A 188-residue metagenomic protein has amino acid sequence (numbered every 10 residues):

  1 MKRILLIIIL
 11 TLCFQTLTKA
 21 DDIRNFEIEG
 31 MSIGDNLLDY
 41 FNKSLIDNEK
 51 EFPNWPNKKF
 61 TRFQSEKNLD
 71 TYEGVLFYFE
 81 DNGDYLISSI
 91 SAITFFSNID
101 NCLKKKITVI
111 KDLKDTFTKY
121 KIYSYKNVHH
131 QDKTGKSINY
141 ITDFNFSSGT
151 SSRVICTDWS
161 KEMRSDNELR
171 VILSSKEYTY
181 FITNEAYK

Functional and structural regions predicted by a protein language model:
I4-Q15: Sec-dependent N-terminal signal peptides
T11, N68, D81-G83, K133-G135 (+1 more regions): Sterically constrained small-residue positions within well-ordered secondary structures of folded domains
A20-F60, S65, S89-K188: Non-cytosolic coordination micro-motifs
T61-L86: Compositionally biased P/S/T/G-rich terminal and signal peptide-adjacent segments that lie outside catalytic cores
